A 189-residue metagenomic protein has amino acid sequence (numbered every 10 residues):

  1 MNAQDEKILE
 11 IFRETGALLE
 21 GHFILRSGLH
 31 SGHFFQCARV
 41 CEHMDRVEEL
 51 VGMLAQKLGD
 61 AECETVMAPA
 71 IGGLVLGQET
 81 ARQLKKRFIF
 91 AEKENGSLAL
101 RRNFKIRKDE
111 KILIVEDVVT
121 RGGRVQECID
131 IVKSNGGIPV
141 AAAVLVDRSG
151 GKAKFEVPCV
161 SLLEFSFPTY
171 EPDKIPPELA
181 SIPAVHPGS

Functional and structural regions predicted by a protein language model:
M1-S189: PRPP-associated nucleotide enzymes
